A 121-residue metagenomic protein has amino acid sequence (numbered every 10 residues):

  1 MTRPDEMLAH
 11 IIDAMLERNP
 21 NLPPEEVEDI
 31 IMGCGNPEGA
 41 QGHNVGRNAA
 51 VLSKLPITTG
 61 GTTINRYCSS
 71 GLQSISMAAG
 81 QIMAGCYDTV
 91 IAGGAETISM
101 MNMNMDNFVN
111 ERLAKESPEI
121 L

Functional and structural regions predicted by a protein language model:
M1-P24, P37-H43, A50-L121: Acyl-thioester C-C bond-transforming condensing/cleaving domain
I30-C34: Short glycine-rich or small-residue beta-strand-to-loop segments that form or flank ligand, phosphate, metal/Fe-S
